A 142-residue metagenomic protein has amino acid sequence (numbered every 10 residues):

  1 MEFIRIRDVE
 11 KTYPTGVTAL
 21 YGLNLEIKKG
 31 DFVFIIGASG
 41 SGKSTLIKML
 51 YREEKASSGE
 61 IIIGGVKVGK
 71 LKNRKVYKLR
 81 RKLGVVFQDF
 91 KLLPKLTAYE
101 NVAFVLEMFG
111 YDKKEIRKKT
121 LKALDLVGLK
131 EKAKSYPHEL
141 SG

Functional and structural regions predicted by a protein language model:
V33-F34: Short beta-strand immediately N-terminal to the Walker A/P-loop
G37-G42: Walker A (P-loop) phosphate-binding loop of ABC-type ATPase nucleotide-binding domains
Y51: Helix-to-loop junction immediately C-terminal to a conserved catalytic motif
G59-K67, L79: Conserved ABC transporter NBD signature motif
V66-K67, A103, E107, K114-K132: Conserved ABC ATPase "signature" region
L96-F104: Short coil-to-helix segment of the ABC ATPase nucleotide-binding domain corresponding to the Q-loop/switch region
S135-G142: Conserved ABC ATPase signature
